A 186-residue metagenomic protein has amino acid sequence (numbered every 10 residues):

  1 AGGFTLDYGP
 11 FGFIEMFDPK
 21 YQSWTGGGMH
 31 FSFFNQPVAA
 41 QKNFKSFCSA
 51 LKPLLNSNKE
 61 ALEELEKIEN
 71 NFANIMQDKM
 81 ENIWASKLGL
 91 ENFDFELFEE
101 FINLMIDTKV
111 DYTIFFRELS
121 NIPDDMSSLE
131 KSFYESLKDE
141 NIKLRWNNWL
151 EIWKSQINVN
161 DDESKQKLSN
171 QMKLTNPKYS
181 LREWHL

Functional and structural regions predicted by a protein language model:
A1-G3: Helix-rich catalytic cores of soluble enzyme domains
L6-T25: Flexible glycine/proline-rich, aromatic-decorated loop/lid segments
T25-H185: Regulatory N- and C-terminal appendages and interdomain linkers associated with kinase/kinase-like NTP transferase
